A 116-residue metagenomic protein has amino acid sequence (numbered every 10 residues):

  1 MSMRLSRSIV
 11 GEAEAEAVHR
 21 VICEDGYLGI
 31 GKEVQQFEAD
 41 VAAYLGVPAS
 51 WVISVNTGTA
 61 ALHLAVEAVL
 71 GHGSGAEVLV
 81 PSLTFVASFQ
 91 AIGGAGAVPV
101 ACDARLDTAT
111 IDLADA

Functional and structural regions predicted by a protein language model:
M1-L28: N-terminal "arm"/small-domain region of PLP-dependent enzymes with the aminotransferase-like
E16, H63, E67, L113-A114: Amphipathic, non-transmembrane alpha-helical secondary structure
I30-E77, A91-A95, A101-D103: Phosphate-binding glycine-rich loop
L83-F89: Conserved coil-to-alpha-helix start sites within the AMP-binding
A97-A116: PLP-dependent aminotransferase-class I/II
